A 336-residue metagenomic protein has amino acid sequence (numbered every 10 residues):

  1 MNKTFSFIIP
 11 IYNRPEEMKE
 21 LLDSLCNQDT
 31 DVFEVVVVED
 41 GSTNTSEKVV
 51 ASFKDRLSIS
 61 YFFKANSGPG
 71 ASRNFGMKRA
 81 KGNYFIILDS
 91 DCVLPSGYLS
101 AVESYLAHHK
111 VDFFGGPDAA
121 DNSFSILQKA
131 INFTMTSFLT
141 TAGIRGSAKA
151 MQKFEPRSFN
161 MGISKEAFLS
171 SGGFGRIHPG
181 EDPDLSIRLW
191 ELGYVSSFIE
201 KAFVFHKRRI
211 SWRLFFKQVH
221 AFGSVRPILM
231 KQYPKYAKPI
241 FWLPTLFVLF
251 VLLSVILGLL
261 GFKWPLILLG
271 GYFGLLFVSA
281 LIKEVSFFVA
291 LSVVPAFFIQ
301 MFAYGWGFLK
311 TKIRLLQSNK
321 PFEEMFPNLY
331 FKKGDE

Functional and structural regions predicted by a protein language model:
D23-V32: Short, acidic, metal-binding catalytic loop of nucleotide-sugar glycosyltransferases
S24, E39-K48, N66-S67, D89-P95: A conserved acidic beta->alpha catalytic loop
T45, C92-Y105, I187: Acidic donor-binding/catalytic loop of UDP-sugar-dependent glycosyltransferases, especially processive GT2
K64-A80, A101, M151, E155-S158: Glycine-rich, basic loop-to-helix element that forms the pyrophosphate-binding segment of sugar-nucleotide handling
F85: Short aromatic/hydrophobic "clamp" motif used to bind/position activated sugar donors
G97-K129, F203, K207: Conserved donor NDP-sugar-binding/catalytic core segment of glycosyltransferases
A120, T141-L169, I177-H178, D184 (+4 more regions): A recurrent flexible, glycine/aromatic-enriched loop bordering the glycosyltransferase active site that acts as
G175-A237: Catalytic donor/gating beta->alpha subdomain of glycosyltransferases that bind UDP-sugars
